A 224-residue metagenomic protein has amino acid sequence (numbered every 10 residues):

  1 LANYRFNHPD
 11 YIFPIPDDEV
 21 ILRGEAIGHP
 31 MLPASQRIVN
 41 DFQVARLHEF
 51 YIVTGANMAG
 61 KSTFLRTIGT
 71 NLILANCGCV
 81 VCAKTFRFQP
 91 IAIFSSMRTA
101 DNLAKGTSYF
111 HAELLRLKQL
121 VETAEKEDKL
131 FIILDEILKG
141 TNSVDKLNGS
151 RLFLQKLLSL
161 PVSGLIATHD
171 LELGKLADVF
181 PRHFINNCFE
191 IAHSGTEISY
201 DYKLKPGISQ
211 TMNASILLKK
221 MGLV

Functional and structural regions predicted by a protein language model:
L1-N7: Interdomain "pre-motor" coupling segment immediately N-terminal to P-loop NTPase/helicase cores
P9-V224: ATPase nucleotide-binding head domains, primarily ABC-like/P-loop NTPase cores
